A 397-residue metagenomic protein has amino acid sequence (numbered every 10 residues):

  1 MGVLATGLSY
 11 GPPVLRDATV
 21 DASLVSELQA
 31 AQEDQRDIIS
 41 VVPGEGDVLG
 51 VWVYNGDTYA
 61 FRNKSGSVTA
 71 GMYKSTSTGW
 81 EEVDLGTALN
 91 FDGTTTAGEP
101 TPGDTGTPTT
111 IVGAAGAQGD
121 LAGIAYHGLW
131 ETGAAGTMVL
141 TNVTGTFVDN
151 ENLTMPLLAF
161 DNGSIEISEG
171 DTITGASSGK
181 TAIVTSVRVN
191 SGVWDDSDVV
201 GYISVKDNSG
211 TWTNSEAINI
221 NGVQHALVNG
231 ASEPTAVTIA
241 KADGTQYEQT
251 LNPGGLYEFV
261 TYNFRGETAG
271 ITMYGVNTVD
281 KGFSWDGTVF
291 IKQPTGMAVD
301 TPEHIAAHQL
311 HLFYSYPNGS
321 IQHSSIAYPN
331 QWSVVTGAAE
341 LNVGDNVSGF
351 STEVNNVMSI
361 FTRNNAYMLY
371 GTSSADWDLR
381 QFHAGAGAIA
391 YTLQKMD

Functional and structural regions predicted by a protein language model:
M1-A88, K241-Q249, D280-W285, V289 (+1 more regions): N-terminal beta-propeller domains
G46-N63, G106, N152-T154, I173 (+3 more regions): Short hydrophobic/aromatic-rich beta-strand motifs
A88-Y262: Small/polar beta-strand repeat architecture
E258-T268, Y274-V276, E303-A306, F350-S351: Short, charge-rich binding segments
N263-Q293: Hydrophobic or amphipathic alpha-helical targeting/insertion segments
M358-G385: Surface-exposed extracellular loop regions of Gram-negative outer-membrane beta-barrel proteins
A388-D397: Extended amphipathic alpha-helical segments with heptad-repeat/coiled-coil character used for oligomerization, fusion
